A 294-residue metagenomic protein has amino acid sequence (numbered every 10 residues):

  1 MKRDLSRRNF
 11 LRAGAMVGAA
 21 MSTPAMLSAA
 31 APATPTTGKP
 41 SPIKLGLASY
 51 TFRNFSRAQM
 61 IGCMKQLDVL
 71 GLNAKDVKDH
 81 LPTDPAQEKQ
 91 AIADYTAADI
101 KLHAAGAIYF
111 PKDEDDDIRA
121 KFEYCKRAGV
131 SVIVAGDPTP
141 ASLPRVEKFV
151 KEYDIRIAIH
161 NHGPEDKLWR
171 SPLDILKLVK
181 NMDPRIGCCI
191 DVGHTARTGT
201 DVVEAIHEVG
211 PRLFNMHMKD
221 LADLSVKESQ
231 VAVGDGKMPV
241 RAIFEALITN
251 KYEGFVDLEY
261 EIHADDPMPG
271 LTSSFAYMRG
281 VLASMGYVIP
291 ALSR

Functional and structural regions predicted by a protein language model:
K2-K44, N54-D68, Y124, W169-P172 (+2 more regions): Histidine-acidic metal/acid-base catalytic patches
I43-A48, L72-A74, L102-A107, I133-A135 (+4 more regions): Hydrophobic faces of well-ordered beta-strands that scaffold small-molecule active sites in alpha/beta enzyme cores
L45-Y50, A74-K78, D99-H103, G129-G136 (+3 more regions): Short, mixed-charge, low-aromatic patches
A48-F52, K75-D79, A107-F110, P138 (+4 more regions): Active-site beta-loop-alpha junctions enriched in small/polar residues
L70-R156, D166, H194: Structural motif corresponding to the early beta-alpha repeats
A158-K167, D174-L176: Conserved anion-binding
